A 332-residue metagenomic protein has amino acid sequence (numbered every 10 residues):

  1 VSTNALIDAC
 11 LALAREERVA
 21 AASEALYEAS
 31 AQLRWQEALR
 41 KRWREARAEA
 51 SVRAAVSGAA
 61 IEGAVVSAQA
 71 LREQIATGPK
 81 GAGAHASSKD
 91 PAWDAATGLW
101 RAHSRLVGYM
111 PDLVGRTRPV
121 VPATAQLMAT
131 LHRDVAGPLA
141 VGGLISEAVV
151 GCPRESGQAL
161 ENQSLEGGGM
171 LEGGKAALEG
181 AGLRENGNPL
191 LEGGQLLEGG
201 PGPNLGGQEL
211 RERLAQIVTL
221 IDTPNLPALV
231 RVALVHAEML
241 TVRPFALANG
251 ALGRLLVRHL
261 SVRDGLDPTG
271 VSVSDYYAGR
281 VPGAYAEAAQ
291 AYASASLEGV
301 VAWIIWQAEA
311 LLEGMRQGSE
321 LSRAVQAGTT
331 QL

Functional and structural regions predicted by a protein language model:
V1-L332: FIC/Doc superfamily catalytic core
